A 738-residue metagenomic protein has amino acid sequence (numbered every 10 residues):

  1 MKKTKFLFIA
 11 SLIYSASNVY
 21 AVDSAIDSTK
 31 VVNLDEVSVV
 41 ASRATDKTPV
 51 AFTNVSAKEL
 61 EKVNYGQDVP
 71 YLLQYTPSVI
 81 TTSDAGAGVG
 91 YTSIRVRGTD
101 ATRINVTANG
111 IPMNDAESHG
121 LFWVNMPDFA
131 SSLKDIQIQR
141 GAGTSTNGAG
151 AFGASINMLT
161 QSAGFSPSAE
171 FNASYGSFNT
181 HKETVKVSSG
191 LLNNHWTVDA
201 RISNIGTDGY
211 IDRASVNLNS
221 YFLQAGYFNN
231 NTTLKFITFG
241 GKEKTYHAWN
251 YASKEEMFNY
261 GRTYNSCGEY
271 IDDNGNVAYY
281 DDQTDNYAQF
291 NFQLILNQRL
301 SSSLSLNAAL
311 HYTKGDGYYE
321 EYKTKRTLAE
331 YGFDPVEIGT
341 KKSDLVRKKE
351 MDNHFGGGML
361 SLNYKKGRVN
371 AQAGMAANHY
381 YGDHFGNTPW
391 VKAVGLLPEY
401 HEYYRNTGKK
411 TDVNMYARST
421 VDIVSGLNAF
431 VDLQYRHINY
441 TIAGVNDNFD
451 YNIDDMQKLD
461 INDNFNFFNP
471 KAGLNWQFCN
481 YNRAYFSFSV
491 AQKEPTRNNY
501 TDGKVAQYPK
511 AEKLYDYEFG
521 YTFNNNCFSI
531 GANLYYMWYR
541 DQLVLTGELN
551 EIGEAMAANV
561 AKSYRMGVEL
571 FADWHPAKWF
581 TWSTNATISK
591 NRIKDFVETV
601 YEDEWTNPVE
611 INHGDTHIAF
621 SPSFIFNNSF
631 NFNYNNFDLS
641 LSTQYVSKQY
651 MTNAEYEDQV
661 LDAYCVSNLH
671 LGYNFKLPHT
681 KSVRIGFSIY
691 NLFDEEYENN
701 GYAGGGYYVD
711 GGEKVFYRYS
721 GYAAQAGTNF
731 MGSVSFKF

Functional and structural regions predicted by a protein language model:
V22-K62, A101, N533: Short, acidic, small-residue-rich periplasmic hinge/interaction motif at the N-terminus of Gram-negative outer-membrane
P70-P112, D128, K134: Extracytoplasmic beta-strand/coil segments of soluble accessory domains associated with Gram-negative outer-membrane
P112-R140, L159-T160, E256: Short acidic/polar hinge/loop motifs at secondary-structure boundaries that mediate gating or recognition
S168, Y175-G206, I211-A248, F292-S303 (+2 more regions): Transmembrane beta-barrel wall of Gram-negative outer-membrane proteins
Y287-F449, N475-Q477, Y481, S487 (+4 more regions): Face-selective signature of the C-terminal outer-membrane beta-barrel domain
R299, S305-H311, N475-Q477, R483-S489 (+5 more regions): Membrane-embedded beta-barrel scaffold of Gram-negative outer-membrane proteins
S425, Y536-W538, A558-N653, K737: Gram-negative outer-membrane beta-barrel transporters
W582, R592, S647-M651, Y673-F738: C-terminal beta-signal and adjacent terminal beta-strands/loops of Gram-negative outer-membrane beta-barrel proteins
